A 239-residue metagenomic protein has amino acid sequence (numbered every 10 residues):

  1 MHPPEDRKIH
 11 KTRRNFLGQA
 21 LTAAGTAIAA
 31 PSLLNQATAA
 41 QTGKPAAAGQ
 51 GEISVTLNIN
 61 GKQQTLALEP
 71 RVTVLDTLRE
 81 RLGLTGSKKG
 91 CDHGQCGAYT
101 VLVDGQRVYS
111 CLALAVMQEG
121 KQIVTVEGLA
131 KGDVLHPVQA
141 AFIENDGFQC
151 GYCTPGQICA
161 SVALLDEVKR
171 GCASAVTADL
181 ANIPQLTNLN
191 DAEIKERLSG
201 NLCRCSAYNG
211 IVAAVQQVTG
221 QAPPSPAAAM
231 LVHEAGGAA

Functional and structural regions predicted by a protein language model:
M1-K11: N-terminal secretory signal peptides
I9-N15, T26-A46, Q106: N-terminal twin-arginine translocation
R14-N15, P70-V103: A basic, amphipathic helix-loop patch mediating RNA/tRNA/ribosome contacts
T22-T26, A207: Hydrophobic alpha-helical transmembrane segments of multipass membrane transporters and ion channels, focusing on
P31-A67, A227-A239: C-terminal segment of N-terminal export signals and the immediately downstream linker at the start of the mature
A47-R71, L102-S110, L129-G132, C159: Ferredoxin-type iron-sulfur electron-transfer modules and their immediate structural context
R71-V72, D76-T85, L112-A239: Ferredoxin-type iron-sulfur electron-transfer modules in oxidoreductases and energy-metabolism complexes
H93-V116, I123: Mid-chain, structured segments of secreted extracytoplasmic proteins
